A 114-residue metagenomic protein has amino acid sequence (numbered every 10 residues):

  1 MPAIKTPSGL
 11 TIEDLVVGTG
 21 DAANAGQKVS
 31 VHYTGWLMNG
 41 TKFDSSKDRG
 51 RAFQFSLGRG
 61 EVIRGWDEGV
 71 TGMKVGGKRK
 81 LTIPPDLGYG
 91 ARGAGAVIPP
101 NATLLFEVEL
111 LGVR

Functional and structural regions predicted by a protein language model:
M1-R114: Cross-family detector of peptidyl-prolyl cis-trans isomerase
